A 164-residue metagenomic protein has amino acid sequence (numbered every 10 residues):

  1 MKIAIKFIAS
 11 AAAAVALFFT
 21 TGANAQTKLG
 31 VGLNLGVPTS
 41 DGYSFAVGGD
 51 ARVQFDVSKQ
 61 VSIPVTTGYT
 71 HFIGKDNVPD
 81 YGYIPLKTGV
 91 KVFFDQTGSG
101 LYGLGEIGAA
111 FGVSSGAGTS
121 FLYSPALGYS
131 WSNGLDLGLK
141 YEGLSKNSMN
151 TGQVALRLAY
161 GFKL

Functional and structural regions predicted by a protein language model:
M1-K28, L164: Cleavable N-terminal export/targeting peptides
A25-L29, Y43-V47, D80-L86, F111 (+2 more regions): Residues that define the transmembrane beta-barrel architecture of outer-membrane proteins
T27-L29, K59-I63, G98-Y102, W131-L139 (+1 more regions): Repeated loop/turn-to-beta-strand initiation elements of outer-membrane beta-barrel proteins
K28-G30, N34, V90, N150-L164: Outer-membrane beta-barrel "beta-signal"
G30, V37-G89, D136: Glycine- and aromatic-enriched membrane insertion/assembly motifs of diderm outer-membrane and organelle channel
L35-T39, V47, T67-I73, V92-Q96 (+3 more regions): Transmembrane beta-strands of outer-membrane beta-barrel pores
R52-Q54, K91-F93, A126-S130, A159-G161: Transmembrane beta-barrel domains of outer membrane proteins
G128-S130, L144-S148: Short, exposed beta-strand-loop hairpins at the edges of beta-sheets in extracellular/periplasmic proteins
